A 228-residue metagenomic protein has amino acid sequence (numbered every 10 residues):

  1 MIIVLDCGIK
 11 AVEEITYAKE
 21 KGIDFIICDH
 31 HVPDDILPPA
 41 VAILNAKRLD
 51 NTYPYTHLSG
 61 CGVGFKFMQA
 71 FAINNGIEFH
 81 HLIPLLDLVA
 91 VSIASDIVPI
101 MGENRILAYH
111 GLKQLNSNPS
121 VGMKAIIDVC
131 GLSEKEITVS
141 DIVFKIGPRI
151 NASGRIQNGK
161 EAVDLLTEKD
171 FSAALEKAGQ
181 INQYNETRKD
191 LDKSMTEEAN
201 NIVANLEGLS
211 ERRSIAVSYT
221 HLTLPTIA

Functional and structural regions predicted by a protein language model:
M1, K21, A72-L224, A228: Hydrophobic helix-and-loop "lid/oligomerization" segment in the mid-to-C-terminal part of catalytic domains
M1-L37, L44-N45, S194, E198: N-terminal small/polar loop signature for handling phosphorylated ligands or for N-terminal nucleophile
I2, C28-H30, D50-Y53, F67-A70 (+1 more regions): Glycine-rich loops and low-complexity Gly/Arg-rich segments that provide flexible linkers or classic glycine-based
I2, D6-I9, V32, N51-S59 (+3 more regions): Alpha-helix capping and helix-loop boundary segments enriched in small/acidic/polar residues
V12, P38, L58-C61, F65 (+2 more regions): Amphipathic alpha-helical transducer elements in NTP-driven molecular machines
E13-Y17, I36-V41, Y55, P99-I106: Short acidic, glycine/serine/threonine-rich loops at helix termini
P38-I77, L82-A94: Short alpha-helices
